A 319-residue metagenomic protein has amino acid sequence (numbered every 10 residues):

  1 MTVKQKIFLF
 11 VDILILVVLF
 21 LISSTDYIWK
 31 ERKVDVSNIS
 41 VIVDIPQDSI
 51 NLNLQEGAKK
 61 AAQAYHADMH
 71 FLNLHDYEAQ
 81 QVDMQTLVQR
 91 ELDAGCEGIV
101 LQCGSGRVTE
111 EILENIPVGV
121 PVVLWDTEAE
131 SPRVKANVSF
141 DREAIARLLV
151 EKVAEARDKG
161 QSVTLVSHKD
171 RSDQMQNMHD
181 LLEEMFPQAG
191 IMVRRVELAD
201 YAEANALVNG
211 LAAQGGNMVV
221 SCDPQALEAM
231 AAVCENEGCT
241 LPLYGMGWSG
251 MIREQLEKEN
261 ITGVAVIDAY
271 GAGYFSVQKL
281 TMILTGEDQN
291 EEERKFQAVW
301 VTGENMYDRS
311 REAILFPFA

Functional and structural regions predicted by a protein language model:
F8-S24: Hydrophobic membrane-insertion alpha-helices, especially the h-region of bacterial N-terminal signal peptides
L9, G271, F275-A319: Hinge/cleft segment of the Venus flytrap/periplasmic-binding protein
T25-L54, F71, A136, S162-R171: Short beta-strand segments enriched in small/hydrophobic residues
H70-D93, R194-A213, L227-A229: Structural motif
L92-C103, P121-W125, T164-S167, V193-R194 (+3 more regions): Periplasmic-binding protein-like
R107-A144, S249-E257: Flexible loop/hinge segments that line or gate small-molecule binding clefts
V123, E130, P224-Q225, E235-V264 (+1 more regions): Venus flytrap/periplasmic-binding-protein-like
N137-V163, W248-I252, D268-T285: Hydrophobic alpha-helical segments within soluble ligand-binding/sensing domains
